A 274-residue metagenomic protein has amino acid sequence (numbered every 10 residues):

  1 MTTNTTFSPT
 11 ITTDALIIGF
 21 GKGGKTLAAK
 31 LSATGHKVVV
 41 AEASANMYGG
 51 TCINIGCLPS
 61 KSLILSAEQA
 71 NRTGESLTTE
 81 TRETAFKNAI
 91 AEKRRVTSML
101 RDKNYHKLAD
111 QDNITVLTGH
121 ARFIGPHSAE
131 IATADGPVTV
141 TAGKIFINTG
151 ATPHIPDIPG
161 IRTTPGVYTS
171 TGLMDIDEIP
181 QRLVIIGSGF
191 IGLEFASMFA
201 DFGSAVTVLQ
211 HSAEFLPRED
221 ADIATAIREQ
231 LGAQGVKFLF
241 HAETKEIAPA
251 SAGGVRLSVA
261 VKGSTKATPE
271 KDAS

Functional and structural regions predicted by a protein language model:
T2-T13, K22, K30-H36, V40-I179 (+4 more regions): Glycine-rich flavin
I18-G19, I147, I186-G187: Conserved N-terminal Rossmann-fold NAD(P)-binding element of oxidoreductases
K25, L193, T225: Residues forming the Rossmann-fold NAD(P)(H) cofactor-binding site
L27-A28, A196: Short helix immediately C-terminal to the catalytic nucleophile in hydrolase catalytic domains
D177-E219: Rossmann-like NAD(P)H-binding beta-loop-alpha module
A242: Phosphate/diphosphate-binding loops
T268-S274: C-terminal catalytic lobe of FAD-dependent flavoproteins
